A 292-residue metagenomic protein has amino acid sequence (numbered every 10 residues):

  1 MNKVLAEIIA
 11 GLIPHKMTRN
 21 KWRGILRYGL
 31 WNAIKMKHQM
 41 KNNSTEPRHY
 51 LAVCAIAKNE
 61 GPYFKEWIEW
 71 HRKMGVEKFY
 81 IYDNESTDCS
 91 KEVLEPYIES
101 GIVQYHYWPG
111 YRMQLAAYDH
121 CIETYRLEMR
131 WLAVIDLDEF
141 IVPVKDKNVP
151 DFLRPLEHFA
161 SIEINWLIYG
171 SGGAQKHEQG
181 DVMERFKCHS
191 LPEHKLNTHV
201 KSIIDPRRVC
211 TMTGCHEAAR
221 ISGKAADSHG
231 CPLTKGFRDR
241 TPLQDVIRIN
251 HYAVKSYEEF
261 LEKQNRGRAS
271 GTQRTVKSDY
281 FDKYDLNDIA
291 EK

Functional and structural regions predicted by a protein language model:
N2-K35, A116-D119, P143-K292: Catalytic-site signature of metal-activated, phosphate-bearing donor transferases, centered on the GT-A/GT-A-like
Y50-A52: Cell-envelope/extracellular polymer assembly enzymes that use nucleotide-activated donors
A55-E69, E85: Active-site beta-to-alpha loop of glycosyltransferases that engages the nucleotide-sugar donor
E69-K78: Short, acidic, metal-binding catalytic loop of nucleotide-sugar glycosyltransferases
D83-P96, G110: A conserved acidic beta->alpha catalytic loop
E95-M113, P192, L196-S202: Conserved donor nucleotide-binding strand/loop of the catalytic core
D119-W131: Active-site nucleotide-sugar/metal-binding loop of Leloir-type enzymes
M129-V142: Short beta-strand-to-loop acidic/aromatic patch adjacent to the donor-nucleotide binding site
